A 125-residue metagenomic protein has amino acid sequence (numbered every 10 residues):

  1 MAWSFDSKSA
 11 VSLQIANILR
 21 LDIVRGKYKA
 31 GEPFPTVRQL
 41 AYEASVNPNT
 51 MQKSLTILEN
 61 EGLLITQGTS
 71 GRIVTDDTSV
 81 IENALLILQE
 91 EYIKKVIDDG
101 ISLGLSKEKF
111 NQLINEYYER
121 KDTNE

Functional and structural regions predicted by a protein language model:
M1-P33, N83, I87-T123: Extreme N-terminal segment that seeds HTH/winged-HTH DNA-binding domains in transcriptional regulators
P33-A44: A short alpha-helical element within helix-turn-helix/winged-helix DNA-binding domains across DNA-binding proteins
F34, T66-V74, T78-S79: Short, Lys/Arg-rich nucleic-acid/phosphate-binding segment
Q39, V74-T75, E116-Y117: Short secondary-structure capping/turn micro-motifs that flank functional sites
E43, N60-L63, L103, R120: Residue cluster at the C-terminal edge of the helix-turn-helix DNA-binding motif
I57: Alpha-helical DNA-recognition elements
